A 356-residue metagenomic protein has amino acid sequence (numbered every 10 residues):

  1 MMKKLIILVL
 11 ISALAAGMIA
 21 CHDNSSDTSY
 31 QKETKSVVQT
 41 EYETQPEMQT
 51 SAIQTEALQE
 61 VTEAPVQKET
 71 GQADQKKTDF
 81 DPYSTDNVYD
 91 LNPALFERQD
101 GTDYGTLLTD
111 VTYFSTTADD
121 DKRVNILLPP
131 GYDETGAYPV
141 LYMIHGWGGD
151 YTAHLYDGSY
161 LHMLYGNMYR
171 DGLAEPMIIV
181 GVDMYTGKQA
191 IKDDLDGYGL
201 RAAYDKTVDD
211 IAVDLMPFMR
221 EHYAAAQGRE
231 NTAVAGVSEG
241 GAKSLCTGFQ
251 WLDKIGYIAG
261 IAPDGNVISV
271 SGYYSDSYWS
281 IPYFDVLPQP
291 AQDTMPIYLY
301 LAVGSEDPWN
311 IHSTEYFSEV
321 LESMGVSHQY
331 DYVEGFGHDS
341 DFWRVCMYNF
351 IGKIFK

Functional and structural regions predicted by a protein language model:
M1-L10: Positively charged n-region of N-terminal signal peptides that target proteins for export
G17-A20: C-terminal motif of bacterial Sec signal peptides marking the signal peptidase cleavage site
H22-N24: Bacterial signal peptide processing site
S29-A52, E56, E63: Post-signal peptide N-terminal segment of mature Sec-exported envelope proteins
K32, Q54, V61, P65-K356: Non-catalytic cap/lid and distal C-terminal segments of serine-dependent acyl enzymes
